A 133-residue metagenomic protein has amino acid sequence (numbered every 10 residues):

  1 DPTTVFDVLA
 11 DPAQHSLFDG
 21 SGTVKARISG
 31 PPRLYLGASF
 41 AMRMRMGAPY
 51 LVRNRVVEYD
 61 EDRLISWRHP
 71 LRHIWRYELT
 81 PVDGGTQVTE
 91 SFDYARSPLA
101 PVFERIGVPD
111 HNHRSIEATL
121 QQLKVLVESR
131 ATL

Functional and structural regions predicted by a protein language model:
D1-P31: Hydrophobic ligand-binding cavity/cleft-lining segments
D1-T3, P31-R33, V57-D62, E78-Q87 (+2 more regions): A short, structured loop/turn motif at beta-sheet edges
S21-R27, Q121-L133: Short, highly charged C-terminal tails/helix-capping segments
R33-Y35, F40, Y50-R53, T89-S91 (+2 more regions): C-terminal and inter-domain tail/linker signature
A38-R45, L64-P70: Short beta-strand segments that buttress and anchor functional surface loops
G47-R53, L71-R72: Short coil-to-beta-strand transition motifs
L64-A118, L123: Beta-strand/loop substructures that line and gate deep hydrophobic ligand-binding cavities in soluble
